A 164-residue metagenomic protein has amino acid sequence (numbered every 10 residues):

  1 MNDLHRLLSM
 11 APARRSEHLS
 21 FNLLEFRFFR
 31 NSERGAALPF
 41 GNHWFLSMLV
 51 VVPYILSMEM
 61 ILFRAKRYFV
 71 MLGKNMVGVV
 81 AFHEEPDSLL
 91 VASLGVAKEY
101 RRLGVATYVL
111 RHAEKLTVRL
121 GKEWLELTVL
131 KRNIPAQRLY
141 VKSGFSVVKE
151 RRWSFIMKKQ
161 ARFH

Functional and structural regions predicted by a protein language model:
M1-L4, W153-H164: Terminal substrate-recognition subdomain of acyl/acetyltransferases
H5, S9-S93, A97-K98, L110-H112 (+2 more regions): Acetyl-CoA-dependent GNAT
A97-E99, L103, K131-I134: Active-site acidic-Proline motif in GNAT/NAT acetyltransferases
T107, K131-K149, F155-I156: Conserved active-site alpha-helix within GNAT-family acetyltransferase domains
T117-T128: Conserved GNAT acetyl-CoA-binding A-motif
